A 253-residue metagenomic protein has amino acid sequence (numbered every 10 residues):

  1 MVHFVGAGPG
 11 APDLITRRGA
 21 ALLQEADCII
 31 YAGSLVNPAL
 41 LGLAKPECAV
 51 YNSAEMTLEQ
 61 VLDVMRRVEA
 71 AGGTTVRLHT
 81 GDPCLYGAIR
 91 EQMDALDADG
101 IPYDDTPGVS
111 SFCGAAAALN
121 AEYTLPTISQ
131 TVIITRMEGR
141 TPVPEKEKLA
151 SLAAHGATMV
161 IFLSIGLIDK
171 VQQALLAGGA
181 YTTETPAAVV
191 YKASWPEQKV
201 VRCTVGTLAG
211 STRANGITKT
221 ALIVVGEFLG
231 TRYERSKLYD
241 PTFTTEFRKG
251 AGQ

Functional and structural regions predicted by a protein language model:
M1-V109, G114: Class I S-adenosyl-L-methionine
V2, Q60, A71-T75, T131 (+2 more regions): A contiguous loop/helix-start segment that scaffolds small-molecule binding in enzyme catalytic cores
D13-R18, N37-P38, L62-D63, N120-A121 (+3 more regions): A generic local structural motif
A20, G42, R67, T124-L125 (+3 more regions): Short secondary-structure boundary/capping segments
A26-D27, A95-P102, P126, L208-I217: Structural recognition of alpha->loop->beta junctions
L43-A44, D63-V64, A116-N120, R136-M137 (+1 more regions): Short secondary-structure transition/capping segments
C84-H155, K199-R202: Class I SAM-dependent methyltransferase SAM-binding "motif I" and its flanking Rossmann-like core
